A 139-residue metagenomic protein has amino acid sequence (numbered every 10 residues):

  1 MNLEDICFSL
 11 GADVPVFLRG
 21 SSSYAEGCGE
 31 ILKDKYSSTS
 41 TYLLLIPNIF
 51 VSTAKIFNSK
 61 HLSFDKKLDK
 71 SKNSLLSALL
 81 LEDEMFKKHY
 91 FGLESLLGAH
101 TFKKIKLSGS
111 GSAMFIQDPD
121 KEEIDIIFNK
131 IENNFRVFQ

Functional and structural regions predicted by a protein language model:
N2-K104, Q117-Q139: ATP-dependent small-molecule kinase catalytic core of the GHMP/sugar-kinase superfamily and closely related
L107-S112, D118: Glycine-rich beta-strand-to-loop/alpha-helix junction loops that act as flexible
